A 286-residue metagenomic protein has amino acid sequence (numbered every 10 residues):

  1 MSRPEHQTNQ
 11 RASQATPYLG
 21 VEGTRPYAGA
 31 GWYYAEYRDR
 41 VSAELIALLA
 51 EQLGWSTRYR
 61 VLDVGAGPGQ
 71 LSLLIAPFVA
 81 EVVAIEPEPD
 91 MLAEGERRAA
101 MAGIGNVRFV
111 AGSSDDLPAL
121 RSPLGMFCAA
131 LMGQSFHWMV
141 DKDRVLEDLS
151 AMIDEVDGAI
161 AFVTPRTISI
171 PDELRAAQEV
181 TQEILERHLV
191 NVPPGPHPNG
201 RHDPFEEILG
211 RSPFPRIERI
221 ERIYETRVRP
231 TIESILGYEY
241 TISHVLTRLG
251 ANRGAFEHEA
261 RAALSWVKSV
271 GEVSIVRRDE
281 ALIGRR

Functional and structural regions predicted by a protein language model:
S2-S56: Conserved class I S-adenosyl-L-methionine
R58-G65: Conserved class I S-adenosyl-L-methionine
P68-L117: Class I SAM-dependent methyltransferase SAM/SAH-binding core
A119-A129: A short acidic, Gly/Pro-enriched loop at the edge of an enzyme's catalytic core that lines a small-molecule cofactor
M132-G133: A short beta-strand submotif of the Rossmann-like class I SAM-dependent methyltransferase core that lines
M139-L149: A short, conserved alpha-helix within the catalytic core of class I
S150, D154-V228: Conserved catalytic/acceptor-binding region of the Class I
D203-R286: Conserved Class I S-adenosyl-L-methionine
